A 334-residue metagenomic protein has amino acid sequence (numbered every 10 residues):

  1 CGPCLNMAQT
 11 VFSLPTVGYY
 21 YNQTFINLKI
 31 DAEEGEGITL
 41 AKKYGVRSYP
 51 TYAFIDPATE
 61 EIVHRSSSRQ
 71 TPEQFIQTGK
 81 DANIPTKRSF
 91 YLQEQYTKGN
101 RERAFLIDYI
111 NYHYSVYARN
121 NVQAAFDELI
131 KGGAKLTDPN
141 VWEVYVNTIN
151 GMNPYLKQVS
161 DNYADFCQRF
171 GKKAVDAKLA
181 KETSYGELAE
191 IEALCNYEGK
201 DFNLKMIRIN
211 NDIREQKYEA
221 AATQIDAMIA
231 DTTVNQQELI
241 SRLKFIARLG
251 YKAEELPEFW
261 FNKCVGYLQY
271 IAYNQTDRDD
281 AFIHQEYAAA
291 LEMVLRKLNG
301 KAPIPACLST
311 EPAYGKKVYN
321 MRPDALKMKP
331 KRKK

Functional and structural regions predicted by a protein language model:
C1-M7, Y52: The canonical Cys-X-X-Cys-His
L5-Q9, L40-A41, H64-S67: Short, solvent-exposed loop/turn and secondary-structure capping segments
A8-G37, V46, F54-I55: Thiol-based oxidoreductase modules, predominantly thioredoxin-like and allied folds used for disulfide exchange
L14, G18, N22, A41 (+4 more regions): Extracytoplasmic/secreted envelope proteins and their assembly/folding machinery, especially bacterial periplasmic
V46-F90: Non-catalytic, surface beta->alpha helical segment in thiol-disulfide oxidoreductase systems
Q74-T78, K87-Y109: CheY-like receiver
K98-K334: Oxidative protein folding and maturation machinery
